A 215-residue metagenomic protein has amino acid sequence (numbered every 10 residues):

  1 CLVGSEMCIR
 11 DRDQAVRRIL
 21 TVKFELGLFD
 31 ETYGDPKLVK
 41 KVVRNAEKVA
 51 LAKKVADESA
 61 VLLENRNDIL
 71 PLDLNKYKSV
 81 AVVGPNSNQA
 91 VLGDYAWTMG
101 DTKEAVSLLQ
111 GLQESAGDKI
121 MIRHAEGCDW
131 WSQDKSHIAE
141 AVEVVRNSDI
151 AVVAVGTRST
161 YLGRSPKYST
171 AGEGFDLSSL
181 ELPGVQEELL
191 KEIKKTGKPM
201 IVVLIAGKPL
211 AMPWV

Functional and structural regions predicted by a protein language model:
C1-G4, I9: Single conserved hydrophobic/aromatic residue that forms the stacking wall/gate of nucleotide- or nucleobase-binding
S5, G34-V42, T170: A short small-residue
S5-E6, T21, A50-V215: C-terminal non-catalytic regions of proteins with extracellular/luminal or membrane-system context
R17, T21-V39: Conserved, charged catalytic cores of large soluble enzymes
R44, K48: Metal- or metallocofactor-binding catalytic centers and their adjacent structured scaffolds across diverse enzyme
